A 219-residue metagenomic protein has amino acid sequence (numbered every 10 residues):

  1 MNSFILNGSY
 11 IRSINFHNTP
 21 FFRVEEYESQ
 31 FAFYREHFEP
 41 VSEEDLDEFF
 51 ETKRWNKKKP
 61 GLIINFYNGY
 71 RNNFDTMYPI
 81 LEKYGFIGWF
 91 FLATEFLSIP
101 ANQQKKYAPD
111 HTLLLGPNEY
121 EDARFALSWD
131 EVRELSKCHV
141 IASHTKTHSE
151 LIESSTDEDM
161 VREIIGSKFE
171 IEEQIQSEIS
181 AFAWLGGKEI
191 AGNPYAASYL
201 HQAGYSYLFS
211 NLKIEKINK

Functional and structural regions predicted by a protein language model:
M1-N65, S154-K219: C-terminal active-site subregion of NodB/CE4 polysaccharide deacetylases
I14-H17, K59-L62, E82-I190, K213: Metal-dependent polysaccharide deacetylase catalytic core of the NodB/CE4 family, i.e., the active-site-bearing domain
S29-H37, I80-Y84, C138: A short, Lys/Arg-enriched amphipathic alpha-helix followed by its capping loop at the start of a domain
Q30, M77, S128-E131, A196: Residues within well-ordered alpha-helices
N68-D75: Short acidic, Gly/Ser-rich segments with clustered Asp/Glu that frequently serve as metal-coordination loops in enzyme
D75-T76, I152: Short, function-defining helix-loop hinge/capping sites that tune catalysis or transport
